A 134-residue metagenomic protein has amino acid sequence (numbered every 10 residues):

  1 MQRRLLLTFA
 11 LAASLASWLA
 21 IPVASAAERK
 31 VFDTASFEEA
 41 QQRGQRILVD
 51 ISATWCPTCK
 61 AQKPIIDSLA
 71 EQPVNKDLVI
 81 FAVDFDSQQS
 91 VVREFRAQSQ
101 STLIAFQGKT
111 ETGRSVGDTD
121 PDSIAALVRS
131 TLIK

Functional and structural regions predicted by a protein language model:
R3-L11: N-terminal export leaders
A10-W18: Bacterial N-terminal signal peptides
R29-Q45: A short beta-strand-turn-helix
Q42-T54: Short active-site neighborhood of thiol/selenol oxidoreductases, capturing the structured segment around
I51, A70, V74-Q89: Thiol-based oxidoreductase modules, predominantly thioredoxin-like and allied folds used for disulfide exchange
K60-P73: Typically the conserved alpha-helix immediately C-terminal to a functionally engaged Cys/Sec in thioredoxin-like
F95-I104: Structural micro-motif
I104-K134: Non-catalytic, surface beta->alpha helical segment in thiol-disulfide oxidoreductase systems
